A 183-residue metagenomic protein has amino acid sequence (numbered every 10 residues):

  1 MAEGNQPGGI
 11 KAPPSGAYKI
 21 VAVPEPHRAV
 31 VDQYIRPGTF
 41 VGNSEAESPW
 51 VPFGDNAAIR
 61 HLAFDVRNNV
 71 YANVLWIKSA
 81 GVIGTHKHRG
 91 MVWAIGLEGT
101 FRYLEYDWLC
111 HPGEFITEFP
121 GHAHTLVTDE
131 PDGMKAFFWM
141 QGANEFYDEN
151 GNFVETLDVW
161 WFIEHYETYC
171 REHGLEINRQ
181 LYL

Functional and structural regions predicted by a protein language model:
A2-N69, V154-L157, Y166-L183: A short, N-terminal "cap"/entry segment at the start of jelly-roll beta-barrel domains of the cupin/DSBH fold
I59-H61, A72-W76, W93, F115-T117 (+1 more regions): Conserved hydrophobic/aromatic beta-strand scaffold that supports enzyme active sites
R60-N68, G81, T85-M91: Active-site region of the double-stranded beta-helix
V66, L104-T125: Short acidic-glycine-tyrosine-enriched beta hairpin
R67-N69, S79-G81, T100, H122-A123: Short, charged/polar surface micro-motifs in flexible loops or helix N-caps
N73-L75, I83-H88, E105-W108, V127-D129: Short histidine-centered beta-strand/loop micro-motifs that create catalytic or ligand/metal-coordination sites
K78-A80, H88-E105: Glycine- and acidic-residue-biased ligand/ion/polar-headgroup-sensing regions
P120-N150: Ligand-binding loop in jelly-roll beta-barrel domains
